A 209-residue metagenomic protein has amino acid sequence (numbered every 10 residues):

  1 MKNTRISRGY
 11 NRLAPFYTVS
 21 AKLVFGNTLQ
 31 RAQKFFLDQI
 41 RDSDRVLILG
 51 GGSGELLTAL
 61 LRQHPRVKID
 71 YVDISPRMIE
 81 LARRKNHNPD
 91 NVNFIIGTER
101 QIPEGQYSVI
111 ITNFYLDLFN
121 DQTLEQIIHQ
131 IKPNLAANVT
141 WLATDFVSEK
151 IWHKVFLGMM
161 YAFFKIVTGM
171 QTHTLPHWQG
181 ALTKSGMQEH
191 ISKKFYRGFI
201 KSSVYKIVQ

Functional and structural regions predicted by a protein language model:
M1-F16: N-terminal, positively charged/glycine-rich alpha-helical extensions of SAM-dependent methyltransferases
G26-S43: Conserved alpha-helix/loop element of class I SAM-dependent methyltransferases that forms part of the SAM/SAH-binding
L47-R100: Class I SAM-dependent methyltransferase SAM/SAH-binding core
Q101-G105: Short conserved loop adjoining the S-adenosyl-L-methionine
I111: A conserved beta-strand element that flanks and buttresses the S-adenosyl-L-methionine
E125-A137: A short glycine-rich, Lys/Arg-flanked "PGG" loop and its adjoining helix->strand segment in the class I
T144-S185, E189-K194: C-terminal alpha-helical "lid/dimerization" subdomain adjacent to the S-adenosyl-L-methionine
G186-M187, I191-Q209: Core SAM-dependent methyltransferase catalytic element
